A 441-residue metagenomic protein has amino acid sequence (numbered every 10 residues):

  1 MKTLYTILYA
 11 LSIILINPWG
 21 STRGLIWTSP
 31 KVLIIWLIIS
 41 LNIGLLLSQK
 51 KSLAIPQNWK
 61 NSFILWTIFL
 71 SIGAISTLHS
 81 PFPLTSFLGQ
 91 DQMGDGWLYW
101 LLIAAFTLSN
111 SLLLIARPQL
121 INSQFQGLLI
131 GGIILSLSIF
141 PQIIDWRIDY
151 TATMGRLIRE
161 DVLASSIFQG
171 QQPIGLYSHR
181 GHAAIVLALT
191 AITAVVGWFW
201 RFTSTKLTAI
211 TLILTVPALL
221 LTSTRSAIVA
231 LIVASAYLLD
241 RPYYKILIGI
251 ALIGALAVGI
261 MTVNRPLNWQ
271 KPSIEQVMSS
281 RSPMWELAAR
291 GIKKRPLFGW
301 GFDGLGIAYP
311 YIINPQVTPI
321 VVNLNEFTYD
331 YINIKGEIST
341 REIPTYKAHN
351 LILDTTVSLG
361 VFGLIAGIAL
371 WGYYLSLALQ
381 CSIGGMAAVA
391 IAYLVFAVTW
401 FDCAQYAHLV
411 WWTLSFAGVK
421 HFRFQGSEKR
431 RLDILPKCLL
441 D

Functional and structural regions predicted by a protein language model:
T3-W19, I35-L45, L70, A74-T77 (+8 more regions): Alpha-helical transmembrane segments of multi-pass inner-membrane proteins
W19-G20, I26, V258-S282, A397 (+2 more regions): Transmembrane helical bundles and short interhelical boundary loops of multi-pass, membrane-embedded
R23-I75: Hydrophobic alpha-helical transmembrane segments in multi-pass integral membrane proteins
S52-W59, A116-Q124: Interfacial helix-loop-helix linkers and transmembrane-helix boundary segments in multi-pass membrane proteins
S86-W97: Non-cytosolic membrane-interface motifs at loop->transmembrane helix junctions
R147-I174, E275-M278, R290, F302-V357: Interfacial juxtamembrane loops and adjacent helix segments that form the catalytic/substrate-binding surfaces
V258, P266-Q270, E275-K293, L297-Y311: Juxtamembrane membrane-water interface segments immediately following transmembrane helices in multi-pass
C381-I383, L414-D441: A juxtamembrane structural motif centered on a specific transmembrane helix
